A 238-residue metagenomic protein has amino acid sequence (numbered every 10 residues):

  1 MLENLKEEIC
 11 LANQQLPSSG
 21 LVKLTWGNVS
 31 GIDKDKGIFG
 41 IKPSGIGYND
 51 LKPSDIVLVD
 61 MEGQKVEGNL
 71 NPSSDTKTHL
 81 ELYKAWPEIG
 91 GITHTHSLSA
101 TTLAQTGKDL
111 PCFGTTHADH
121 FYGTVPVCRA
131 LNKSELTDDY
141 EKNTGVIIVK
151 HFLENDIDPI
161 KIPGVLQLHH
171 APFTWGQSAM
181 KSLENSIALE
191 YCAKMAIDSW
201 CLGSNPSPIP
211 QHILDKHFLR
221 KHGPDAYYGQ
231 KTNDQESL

Functional and structural regions predicted by a protein language model:
M1-L238: Glycine-rich flexible loops
